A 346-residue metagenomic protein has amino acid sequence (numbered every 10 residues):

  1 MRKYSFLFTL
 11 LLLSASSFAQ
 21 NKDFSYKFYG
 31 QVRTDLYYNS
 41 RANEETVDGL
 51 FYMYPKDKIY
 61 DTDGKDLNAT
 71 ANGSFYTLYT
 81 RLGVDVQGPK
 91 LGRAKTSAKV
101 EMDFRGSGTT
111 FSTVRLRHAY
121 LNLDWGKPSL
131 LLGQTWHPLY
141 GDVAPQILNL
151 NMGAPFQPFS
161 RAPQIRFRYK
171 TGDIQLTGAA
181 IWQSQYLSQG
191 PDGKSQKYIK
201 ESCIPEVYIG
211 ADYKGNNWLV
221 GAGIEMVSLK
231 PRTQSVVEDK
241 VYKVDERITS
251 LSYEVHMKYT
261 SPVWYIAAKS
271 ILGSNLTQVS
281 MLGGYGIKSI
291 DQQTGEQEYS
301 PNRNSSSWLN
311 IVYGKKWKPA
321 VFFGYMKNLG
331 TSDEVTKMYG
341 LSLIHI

Functional and structural regions predicted by a protein language model:
M1-N21: Bacterial Sec-dependent N-terminal signal peptides
N21-D48, I59-Y60, G64-Y186, C203-I204 (+3 more regions): Outer membrane beta-barrel
S40-E44, S112, A144, S188-G190 (+3 more regions): Outer-membrane beta-barrel and related beta-rich outer-membrane complex signature in Gram-negative bacteria
T46-P55, S235: Solvent-exposed, glycine/polar-rich loop segments of beta-barrel outer-membrane systems
D57-K65, D142-L148, A180-G193, I224-D239 (+1 more regions): Flexible, solvent-exposed coil segments and beta strand-coil junctions, predominantly the extracellular/periplasmic
A69-G73, S107-T110, M152-Q157, Q196-K200 (+3 more regions): Outer-membrane beta-barrel domain signature
N217-G340: Detector for outer-membrane/organellar transmembrane beta-barrel domains, recognizing the amphipathic beta-strand
I344-I346: Conserved small/polar residues in nucleotide/adenosyl-binding loops
